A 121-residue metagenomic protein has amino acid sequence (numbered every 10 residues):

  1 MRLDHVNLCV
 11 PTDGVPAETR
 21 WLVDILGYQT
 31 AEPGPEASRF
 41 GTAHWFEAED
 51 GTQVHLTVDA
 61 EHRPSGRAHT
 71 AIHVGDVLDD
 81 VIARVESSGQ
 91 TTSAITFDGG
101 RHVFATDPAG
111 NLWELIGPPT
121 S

Functional and structural regions predicted by a protein language model:
M1-R2, S87-S121: Vicinal oxygen chelate
M1-T19, A68-T70, S121: N-terminal beta-strand motif that seeds the catalytic metal site of vicinal oxygen chelate
L8-T52: Core segments of cupin and vicinal oxygen chelate
C9, A71-G75, T106: Short hydrophobic/aromatic beta-strand micro-patches that form the beta-sheet surface supporting nucleotide- or nucleic
G14-A17, V77-I82: Short, conserved charged micro-motifs
T19-D24, I82-S88: Short amphipathic alpha-helices in soluble, non-transmembrane regions that often serve as interface/regulatory elements
A37-T42, P64, F97-R101: Short acidic/glycine-enriched loop/turn segments that link adjacent beta-strands
